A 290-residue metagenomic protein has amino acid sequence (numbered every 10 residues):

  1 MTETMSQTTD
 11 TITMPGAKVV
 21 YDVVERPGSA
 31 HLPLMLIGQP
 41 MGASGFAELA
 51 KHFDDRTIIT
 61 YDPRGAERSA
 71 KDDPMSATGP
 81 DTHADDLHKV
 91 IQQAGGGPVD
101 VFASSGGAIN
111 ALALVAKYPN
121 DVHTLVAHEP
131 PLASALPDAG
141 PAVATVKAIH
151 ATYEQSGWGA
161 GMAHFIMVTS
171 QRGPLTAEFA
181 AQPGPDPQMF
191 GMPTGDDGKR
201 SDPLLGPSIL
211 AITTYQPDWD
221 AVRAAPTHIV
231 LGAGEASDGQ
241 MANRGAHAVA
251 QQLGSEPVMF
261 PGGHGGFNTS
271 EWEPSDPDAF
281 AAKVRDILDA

Functional and structural regions predicted by a protein language model:
D10-K71, S76: Conserved HGGG/HGGXW glycine-rich cap/lid loop of the alpha/beta-hydrolase fold
D62-A66, P131, G263: Short beta-to-alpha linker loops that shape the active-site pocket of alpha/beta-hydrolase fold enzymes
G65-D100: Active-site loop/oxyanion-hole signature of alpha/beta-hydrolase fold enzymes
G79-A84, G107-A108, A242: Conserved donor sugar-nucleotide recognition element shared by glycan-biosynthetic enzymes
G97-P137: Conserved hydrolase catalytic core segment
P141, T145-A148, T152-E256: Alpha/beta-hydrolase
L253-A290: Catalytic active-site module of serine/aspartate enzymes centered on a nucleophile-bearing elbow/loop
